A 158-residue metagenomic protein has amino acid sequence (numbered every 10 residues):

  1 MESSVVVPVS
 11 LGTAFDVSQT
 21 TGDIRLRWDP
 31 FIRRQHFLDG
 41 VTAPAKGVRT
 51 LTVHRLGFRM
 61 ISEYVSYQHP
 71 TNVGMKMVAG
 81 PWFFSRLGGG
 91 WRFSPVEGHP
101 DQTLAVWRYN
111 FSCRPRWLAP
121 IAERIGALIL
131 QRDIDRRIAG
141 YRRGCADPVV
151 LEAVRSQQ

Functional and structural regions predicted by a protein language model:
M1-E2, G57-S62, S85-G90: Short, surface-exposed coil-to-beta transition loops
M1-T42, Q158: Hydrophobic ligand-binding cavity/cleft-lining segments
P8-G12, V65-T71, R92-L104: A short, structured loop/turn motif at beta-sheet edges
A14-S18, I24-R25, T50, Y64 (+4 more regions): Hydrophobic pocket/interface hotspot
R34-L38, A139-Q158: Short, highly charged C-terminal tails/helix-capping segments
A43, L56-F58, S66-V73: Short, charged/polar surface micro-motifs in flexible loops or helix N-caps
G47-R55, G74-G80: Short beta-strand segments that buttress and anchor functional surface loops
V78-R132, E152-V154: Beta-strand/loop substructures that line and gate deep hydrophobic ligand-binding cavities in soluble
